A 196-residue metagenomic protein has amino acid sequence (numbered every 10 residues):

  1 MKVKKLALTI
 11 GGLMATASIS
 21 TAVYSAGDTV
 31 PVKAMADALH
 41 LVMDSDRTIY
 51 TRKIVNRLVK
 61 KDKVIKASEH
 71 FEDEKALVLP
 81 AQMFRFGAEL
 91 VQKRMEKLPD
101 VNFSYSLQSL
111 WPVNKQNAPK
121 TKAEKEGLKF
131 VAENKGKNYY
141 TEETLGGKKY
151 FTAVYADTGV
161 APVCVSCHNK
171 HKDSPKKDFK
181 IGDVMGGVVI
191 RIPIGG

Functional and structural regions predicted by a protein language model:
M1-I10: Bacterial N-terminal signal peptides that target proteins for export
V23-G159, D173-G196: Extracytoplasmic c-type cytochrome modules immediately beyond a signal peptide or single-pass transmembrane anchor
V160-K172: The canonical Cys-X-X-Cys-His
